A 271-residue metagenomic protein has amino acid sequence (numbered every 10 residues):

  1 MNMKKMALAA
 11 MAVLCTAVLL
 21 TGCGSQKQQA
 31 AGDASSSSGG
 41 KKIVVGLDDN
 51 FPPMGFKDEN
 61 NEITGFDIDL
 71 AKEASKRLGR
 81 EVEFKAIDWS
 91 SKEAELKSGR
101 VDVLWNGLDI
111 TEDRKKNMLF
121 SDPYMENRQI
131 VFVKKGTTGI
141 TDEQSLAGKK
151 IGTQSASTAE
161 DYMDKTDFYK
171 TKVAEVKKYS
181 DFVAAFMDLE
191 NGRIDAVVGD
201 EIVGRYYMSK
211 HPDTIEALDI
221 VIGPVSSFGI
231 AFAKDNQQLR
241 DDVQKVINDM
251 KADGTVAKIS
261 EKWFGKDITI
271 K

Functional and structural regions predicted by a protein language model:
M1-K42, I268-K271: Short, low-complexity disordered leader/linker segments with a strong preference for bacterial N-terminal type II
G24, I68-R77, T137, K149-K150 (+2 more regions): Extended ligand-binding regions for polar small-molecule ligands
G32-G107, D253: Extracytoplasmic small-molecule ligand-binding "clamshell" domains of the periplasmic binding protein/Venus flytrap
D49, E126-V133, R205-N248, F264-K271: Periplasmic-binding protein-like
K57, A71-G79, A159-Y179, M208-P212: Ligand-binding cleft/hinge of the Venus flytrap
K72, E81-S145, E216, V221-I222: Acidic, polar ligand-binding/catalytic clefts
K76-R77, K85-A86, S90-V103, N117-L119 (+5 more regions): Short helices/loops that flank or line small-molecule/ion binding pockets
L108-K116, Y162-D167, D188-N191, D195-P224: A ligand-binding cleft/hinge motif common to bilobed small-molecule-binding domains
